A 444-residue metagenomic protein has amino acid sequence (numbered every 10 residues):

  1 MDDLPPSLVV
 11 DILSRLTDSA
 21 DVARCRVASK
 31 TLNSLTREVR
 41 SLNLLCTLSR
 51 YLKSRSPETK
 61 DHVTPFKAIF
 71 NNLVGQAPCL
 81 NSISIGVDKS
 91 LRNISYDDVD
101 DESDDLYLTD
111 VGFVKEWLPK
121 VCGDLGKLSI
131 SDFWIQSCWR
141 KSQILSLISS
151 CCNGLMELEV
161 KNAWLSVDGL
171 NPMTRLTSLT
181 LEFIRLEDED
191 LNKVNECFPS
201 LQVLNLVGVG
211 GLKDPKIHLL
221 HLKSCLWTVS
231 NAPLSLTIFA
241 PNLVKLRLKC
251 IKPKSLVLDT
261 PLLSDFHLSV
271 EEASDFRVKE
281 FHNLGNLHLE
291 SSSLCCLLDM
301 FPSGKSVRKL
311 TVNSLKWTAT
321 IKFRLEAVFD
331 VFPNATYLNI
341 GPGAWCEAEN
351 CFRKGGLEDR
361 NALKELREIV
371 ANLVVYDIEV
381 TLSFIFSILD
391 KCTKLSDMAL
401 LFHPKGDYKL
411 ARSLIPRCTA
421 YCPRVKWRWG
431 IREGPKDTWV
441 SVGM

Functional and structural regions predicted by a protein language model:
D3-P6, D11, R15-G210, K216-H218: Leucine-rich repeat
L42, I83-I85, L128-S131, M156-V160 (+11 more regions): Conserved hydrophobic beta-strand positions in leucine-rich repeat
S49-A68, K89-K115, W134-I144, E159 (+9 more regions): Leucine-rich repeat
P119, Q143-C152, G169-L176, N192-P199 (+9 more regions): A structural signal for leucine-rich repeat
V121-L128, N153-G154, P333-T336, D390-M398 (+1 more regions): Structural alpha-beta junctions
G343, A371-V374, K391-T393, L400-K405 (+1 more regions): Short, loop-centered acidic/histidine patches that primarily coordinate divalent metals
K426-M444: C-terminal region signature
